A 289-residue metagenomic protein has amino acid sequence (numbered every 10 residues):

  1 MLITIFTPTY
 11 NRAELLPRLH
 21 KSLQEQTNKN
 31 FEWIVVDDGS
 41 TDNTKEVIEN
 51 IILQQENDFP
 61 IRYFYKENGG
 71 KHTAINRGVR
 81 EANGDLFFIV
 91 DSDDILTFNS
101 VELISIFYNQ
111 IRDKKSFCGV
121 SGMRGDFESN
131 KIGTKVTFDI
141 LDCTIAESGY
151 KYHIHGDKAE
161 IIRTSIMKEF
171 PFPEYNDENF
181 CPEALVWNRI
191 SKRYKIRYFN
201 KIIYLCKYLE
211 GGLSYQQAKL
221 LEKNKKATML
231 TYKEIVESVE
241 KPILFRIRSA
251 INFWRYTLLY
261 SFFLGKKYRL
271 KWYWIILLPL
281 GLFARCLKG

Functional and structural regions predicted by a protein language model:
R12-E25: Short, well-formed alpha-helical segments that are part of the catalytic scaffolds of diverse glycosyltransferases
S22, D37-I48, D91: A conserved acidic beta->alpha catalytic loop
F31-G39, R62-K66, S92: Short beta-strand/loop segment that forms part of the nucleotide-sugar
K66-A82: Glycine-rich, basic loop-to-helix element that forms the pyrophosphate-binding segment of sugar-nucleotide handling
F87: Short aromatic/hydrophobic "clamp" motif used to bind/position activated sugar donors
N99-T134: Conserved donor NDP-sugar-binding/catalytic core segment of glycosyltransferases
D126, N130-Y215: Conserved nucleotide-sugar donor-binding catalytic segment
I202-L209, Q216-K241: Catalytic core of nucleotide-sugar-dependent glycosyltransferases
